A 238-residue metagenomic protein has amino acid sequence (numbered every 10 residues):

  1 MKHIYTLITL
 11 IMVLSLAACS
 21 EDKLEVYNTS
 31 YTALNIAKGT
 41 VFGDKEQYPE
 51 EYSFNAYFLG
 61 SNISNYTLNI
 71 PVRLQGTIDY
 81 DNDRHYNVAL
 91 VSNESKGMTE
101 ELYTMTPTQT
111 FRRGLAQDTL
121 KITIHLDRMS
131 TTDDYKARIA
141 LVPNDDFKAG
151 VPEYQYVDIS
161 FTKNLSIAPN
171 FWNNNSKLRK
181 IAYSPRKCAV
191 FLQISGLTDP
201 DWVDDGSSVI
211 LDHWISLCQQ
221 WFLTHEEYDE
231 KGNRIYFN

Functional and structural regions predicted by a protein language model:
K2-L10: Sec-dependent signal peptide recognition, specifically the positively charged N-region followed immediately by
S15-A18: C-terminal motif of bacterial Sec signal peptides marking the signal peptidase cleavage site
S20-Y86, S92-Q109, T119, T123-N238: Intrinsically disordered, low-complexity regulatory regions in eukaryotic proteins
F111-L115: Short, contiguous acidic and Ser/Thr-rich linear segments
